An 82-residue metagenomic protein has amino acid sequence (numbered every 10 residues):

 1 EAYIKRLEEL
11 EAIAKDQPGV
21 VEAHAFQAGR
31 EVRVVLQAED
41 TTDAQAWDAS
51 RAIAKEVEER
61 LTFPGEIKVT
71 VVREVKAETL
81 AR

Functional and structural regions predicted by a protein language model:
E1-R30: Divalent metal-dependent catalytic cores for phosphoryl transfer on phosphate-bearing substrates
Y3, F63-T70: Interdomain boundary/hinge elements
A14, V34, V69: Residue-level signature of catalytic and energy-coupling elements of molecular machines, predominantly ATP/GTP-dependent
V20-A23, T62-E66: Intrinsically disordered or highly flexible coil/loop and linker segments, enriched in small and charged/polar residues
Q27, L36-A38, V71-R73: Flexible glycine-/small-residue-rich
V32-A46: A short interface-forming secondary-structure element
A46-T62: Short, non-transmembrane amphipathic alpha-helical segments
V75-R82: Short, low-order "capping/linker" segments at domain edges
